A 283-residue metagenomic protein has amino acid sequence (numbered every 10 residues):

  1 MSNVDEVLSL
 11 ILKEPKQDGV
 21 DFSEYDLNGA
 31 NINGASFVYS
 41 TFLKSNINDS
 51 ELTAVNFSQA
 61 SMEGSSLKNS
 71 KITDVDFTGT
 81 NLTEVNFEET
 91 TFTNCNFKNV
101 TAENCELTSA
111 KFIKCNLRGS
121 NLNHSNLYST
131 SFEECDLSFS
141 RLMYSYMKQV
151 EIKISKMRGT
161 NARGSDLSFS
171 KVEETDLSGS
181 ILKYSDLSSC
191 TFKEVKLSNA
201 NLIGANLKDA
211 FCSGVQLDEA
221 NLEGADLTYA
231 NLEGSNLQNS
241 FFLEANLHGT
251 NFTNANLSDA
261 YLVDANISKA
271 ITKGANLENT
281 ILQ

Functional and structural regions predicted by a protein language model:
N3-Q283: Tandem repeat scaffolds
